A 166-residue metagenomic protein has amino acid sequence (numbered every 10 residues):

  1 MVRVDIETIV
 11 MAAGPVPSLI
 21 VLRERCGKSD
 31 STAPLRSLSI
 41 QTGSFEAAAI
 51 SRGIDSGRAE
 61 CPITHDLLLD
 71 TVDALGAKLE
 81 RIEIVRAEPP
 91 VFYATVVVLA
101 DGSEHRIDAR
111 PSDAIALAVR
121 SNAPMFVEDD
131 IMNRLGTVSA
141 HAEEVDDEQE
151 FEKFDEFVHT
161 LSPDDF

Functional and structural regions predicted by a protein language model:
M1-F166: Divalent-cation
